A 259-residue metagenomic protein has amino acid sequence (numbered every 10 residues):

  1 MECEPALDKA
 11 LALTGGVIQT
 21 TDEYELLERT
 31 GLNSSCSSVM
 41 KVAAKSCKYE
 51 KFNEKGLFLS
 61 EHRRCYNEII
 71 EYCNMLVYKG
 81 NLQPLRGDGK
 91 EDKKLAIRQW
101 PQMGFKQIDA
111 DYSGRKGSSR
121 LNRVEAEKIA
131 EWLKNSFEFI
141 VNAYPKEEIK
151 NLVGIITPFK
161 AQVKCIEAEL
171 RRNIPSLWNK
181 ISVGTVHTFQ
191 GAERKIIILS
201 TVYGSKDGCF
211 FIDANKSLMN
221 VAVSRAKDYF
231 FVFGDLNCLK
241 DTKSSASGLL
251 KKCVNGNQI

Functional and structural regions predicted by a protein language model:
M1-I259: Conserved helicase motor core of SF1/SF2 NTP-dependent helicases
